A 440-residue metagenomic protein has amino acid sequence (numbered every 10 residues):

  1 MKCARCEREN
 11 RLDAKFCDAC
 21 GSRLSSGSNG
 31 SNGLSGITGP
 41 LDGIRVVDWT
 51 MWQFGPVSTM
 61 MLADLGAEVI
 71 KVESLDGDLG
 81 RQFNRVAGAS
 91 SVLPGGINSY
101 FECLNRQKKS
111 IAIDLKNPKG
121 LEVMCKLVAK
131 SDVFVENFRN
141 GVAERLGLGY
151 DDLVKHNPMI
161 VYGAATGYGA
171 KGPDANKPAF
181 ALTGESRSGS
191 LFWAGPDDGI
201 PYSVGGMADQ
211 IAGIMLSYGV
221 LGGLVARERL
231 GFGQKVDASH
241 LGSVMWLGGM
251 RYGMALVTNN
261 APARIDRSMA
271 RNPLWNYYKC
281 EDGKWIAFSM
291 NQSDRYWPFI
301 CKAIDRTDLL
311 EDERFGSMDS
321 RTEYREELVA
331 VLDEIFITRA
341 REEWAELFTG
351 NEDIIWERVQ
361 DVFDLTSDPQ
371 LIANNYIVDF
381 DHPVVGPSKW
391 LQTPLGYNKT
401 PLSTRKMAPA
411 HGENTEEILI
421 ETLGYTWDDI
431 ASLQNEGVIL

Functional and structural regions predicted by a protein language model:
M1-N32: Cys/His-rich metal-coordination motifs, chiefly Zn-binding "fingers/knuckles"
N32-F232, A410, E416-L440: N-terminal helix-loop segment corresponding to the beta1-alpha1 unit of nucleotide/adenylate-binding folds
G33-R45, K279-E281, D364-L440: Terminal low-complexity tails and localization/encapsulation signals of metabolic enzymes
V69, G350-D364, Y425-A431: Short, well-structured beta-strand/strand-turn elements
A170, D197-M207, E228-V244, A263-A270 (+1 more regions): Conserved Rossmann-fold dehydrogenase catalytic segment
G206-L221, H240-G248, Q292, Y296: Mid-domain beta-loop-alpha active-site segment that forms a flexible, acidic cofactor/metal-binding surface
G213-G233, W246, M250-T258, C301-T307: Oxidoreductase and adenylate-handling cofactor-binding alpha/beta cores
L274-E352, W356: Aromatic-enriched alpha-helical interface/lid elements that frame and gate functional surfaces
